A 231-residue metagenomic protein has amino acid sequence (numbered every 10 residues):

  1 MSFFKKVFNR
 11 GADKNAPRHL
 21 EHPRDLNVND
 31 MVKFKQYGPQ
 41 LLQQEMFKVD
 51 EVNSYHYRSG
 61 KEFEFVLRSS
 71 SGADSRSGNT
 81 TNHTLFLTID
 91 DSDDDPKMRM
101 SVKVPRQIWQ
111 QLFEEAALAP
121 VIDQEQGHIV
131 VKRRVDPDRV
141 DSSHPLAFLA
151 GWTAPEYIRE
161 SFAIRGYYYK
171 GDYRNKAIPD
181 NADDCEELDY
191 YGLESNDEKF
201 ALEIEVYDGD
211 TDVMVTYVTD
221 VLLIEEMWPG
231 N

Functional and structural regions predicted by a protein language model:
M1-N231: Mixed-charge, low-complexity intrinsically disordered regions
